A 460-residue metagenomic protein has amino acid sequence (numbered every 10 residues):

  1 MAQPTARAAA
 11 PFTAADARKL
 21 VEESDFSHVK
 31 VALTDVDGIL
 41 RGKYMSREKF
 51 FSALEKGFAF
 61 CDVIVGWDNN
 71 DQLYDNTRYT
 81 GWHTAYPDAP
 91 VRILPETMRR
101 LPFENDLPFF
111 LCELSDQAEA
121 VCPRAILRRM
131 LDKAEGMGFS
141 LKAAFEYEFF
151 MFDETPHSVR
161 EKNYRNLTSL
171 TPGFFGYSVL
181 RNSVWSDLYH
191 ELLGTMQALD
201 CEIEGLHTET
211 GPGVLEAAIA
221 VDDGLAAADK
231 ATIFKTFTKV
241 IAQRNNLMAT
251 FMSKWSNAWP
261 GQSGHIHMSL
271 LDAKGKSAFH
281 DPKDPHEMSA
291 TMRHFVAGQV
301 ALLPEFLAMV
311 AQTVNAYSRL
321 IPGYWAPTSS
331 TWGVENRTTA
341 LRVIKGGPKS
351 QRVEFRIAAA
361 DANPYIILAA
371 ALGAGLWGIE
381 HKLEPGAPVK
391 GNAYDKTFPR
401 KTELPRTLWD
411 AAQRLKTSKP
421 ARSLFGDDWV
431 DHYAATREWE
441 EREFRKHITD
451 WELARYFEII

Functional and structural regions predicted by a protein language model:
A2-I460: Glycine-rich, acidic/polar active-site loops that bind/position phosphate-bearing ligands
